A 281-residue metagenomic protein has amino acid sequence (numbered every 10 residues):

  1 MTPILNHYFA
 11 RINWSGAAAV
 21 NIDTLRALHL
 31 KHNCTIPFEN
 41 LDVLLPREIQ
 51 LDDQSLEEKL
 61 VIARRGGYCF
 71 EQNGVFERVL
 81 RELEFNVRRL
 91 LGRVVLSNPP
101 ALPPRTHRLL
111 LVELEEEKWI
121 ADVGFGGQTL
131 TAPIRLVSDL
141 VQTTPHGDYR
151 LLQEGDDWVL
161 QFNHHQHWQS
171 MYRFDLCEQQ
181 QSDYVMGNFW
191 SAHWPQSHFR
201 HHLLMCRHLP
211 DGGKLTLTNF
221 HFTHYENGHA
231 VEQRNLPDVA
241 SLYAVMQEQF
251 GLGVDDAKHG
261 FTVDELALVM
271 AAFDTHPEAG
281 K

Functional and structural regions predicted by a protein language model:
M1-G66, R81-P104, F125-K281: Mixed-charge, low-complexity segments
Q72: Hydrophobic (often cysteine-bearing) scaffold residues that line and stabilize catalytic clefts of nucleotide/cofactor
F76-L80: Hydrophobic alpha-helical packing residues
R108-L111: Short beta-strand scaffold segments in enzyme catalytic cores
E115-W119: Active-site beta-strand-loop-beta-strand hairpin of nuclease catalytic cores that positions key catalytic residues
A121-V123: Beta-strand scaffold of nucleotide-dependent catalytic cores
